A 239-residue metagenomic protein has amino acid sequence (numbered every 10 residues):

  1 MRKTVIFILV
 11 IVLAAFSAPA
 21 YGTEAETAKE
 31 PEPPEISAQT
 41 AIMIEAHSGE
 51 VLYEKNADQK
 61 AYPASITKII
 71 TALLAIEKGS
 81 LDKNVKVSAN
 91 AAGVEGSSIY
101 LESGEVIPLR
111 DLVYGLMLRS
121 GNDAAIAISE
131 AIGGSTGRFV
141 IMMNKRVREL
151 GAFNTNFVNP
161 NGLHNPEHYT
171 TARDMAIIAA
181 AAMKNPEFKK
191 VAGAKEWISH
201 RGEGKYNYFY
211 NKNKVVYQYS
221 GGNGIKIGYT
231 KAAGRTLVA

Functional and structural regions predicted by a protein language model:
M1, A152-F153, H164-Y169, R173-A239: Domain-terminus/edge residues, biased toward the C-terminal soluble/receptor-binding domains of extracytoplasmic
M1-R2, K145: Short, intrinsically disordered low-complexity segments
R2-G22: Sec-dependent N-terminal signal peptides of Gram-positive bacterial secreted proteins and lipoproteins
A15-F16, L81, E203: Residues in and immediately flanking transmembrane alpha helices
G22-P186: Active-site-adjacent loops and short helices of periplasmic peptidoglycan-processing enzymes
